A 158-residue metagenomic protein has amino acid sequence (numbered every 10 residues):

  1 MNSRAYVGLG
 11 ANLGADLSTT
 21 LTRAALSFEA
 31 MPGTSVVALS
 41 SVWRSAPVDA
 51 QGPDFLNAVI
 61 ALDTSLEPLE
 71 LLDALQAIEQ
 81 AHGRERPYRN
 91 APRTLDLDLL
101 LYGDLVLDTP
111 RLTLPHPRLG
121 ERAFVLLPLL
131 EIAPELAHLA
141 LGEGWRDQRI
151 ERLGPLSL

Functional and structural regions predicted by a protein language model:
M1-T34, S40-R44: N-terminal beta1-alpha1 ligand-phosphate binding loop
L9-A11, T64, L130: Short, structured patches in soluble enzyme cores that scaffold and shape functional sites
A38, S45-L56, L66-L158: Flexible, gly/pro- and Lys/Arg-enriched active-site loops
